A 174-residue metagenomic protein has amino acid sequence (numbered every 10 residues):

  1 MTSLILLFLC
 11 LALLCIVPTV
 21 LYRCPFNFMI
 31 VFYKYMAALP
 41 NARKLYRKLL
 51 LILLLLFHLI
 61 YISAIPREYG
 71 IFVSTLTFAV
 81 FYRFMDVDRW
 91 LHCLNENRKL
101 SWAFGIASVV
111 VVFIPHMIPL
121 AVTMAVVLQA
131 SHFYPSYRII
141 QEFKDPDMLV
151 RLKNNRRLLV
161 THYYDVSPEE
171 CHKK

Functional and structural regions predicted by a protein language model:
M1-L7, F57-S74, W90-L94, V111-V126: Membrane-helix interface and helix-disruption motif detector
L4-I30: N-terminal signal-anchor/start-transfer transmembrane helix
Y22-A38, F81-L100, E142-K144: Cytoplasmic membrane-interface regions of multi-pass membrane proteins
F32-E68: Membrane-helix boundary elements
L50-I60, F78, S101-V112: Hydrophobic, membrane-inserted alpha-helices
V73-M85, M124-I139: Alpha-helical transmembrane segments and their membrane-interface exit regions
N97-F113, K153-V160: Small-residue-rich segments of transmembrane alpha-helices in multi-pass membrane proteins, especially helix faces
I139-K174: Short, highly charged, low-complexity non-transmembrane loops/tails of multi-pass membrane proteins
